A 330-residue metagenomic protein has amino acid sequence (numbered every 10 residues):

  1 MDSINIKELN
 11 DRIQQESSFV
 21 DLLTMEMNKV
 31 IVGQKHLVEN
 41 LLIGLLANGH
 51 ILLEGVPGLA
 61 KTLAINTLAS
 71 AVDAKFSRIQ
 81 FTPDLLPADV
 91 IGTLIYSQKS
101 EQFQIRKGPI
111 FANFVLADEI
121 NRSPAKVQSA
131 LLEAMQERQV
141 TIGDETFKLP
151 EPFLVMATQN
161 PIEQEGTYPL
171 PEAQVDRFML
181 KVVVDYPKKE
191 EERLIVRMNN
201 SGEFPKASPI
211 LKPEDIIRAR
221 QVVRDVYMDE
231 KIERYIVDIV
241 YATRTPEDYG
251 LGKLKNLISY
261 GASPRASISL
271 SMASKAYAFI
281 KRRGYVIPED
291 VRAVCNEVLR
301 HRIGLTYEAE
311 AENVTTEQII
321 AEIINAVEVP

Functional and structural regions predicted by a protein language model:
M1-Q14, P246-P330: C-terminal engagement/docking regions of AAA+ P-loop ATPases
R12-S17, V30, T167, K181-K253 (+4 more regions): Conserved C-terminal "switch" segment of AAA+ ATPases
I13-L59: Pre-Walker A (pre-P-loop) alpha-helix and adjacent loop at the N terminus of AAA/AAA+ ATPase modules, a conserved
N40-I43, Y96-L116: Conserved alpha-helical scaffold flanking the Walker A/P-loop in AAA+ ATPase domains
L45-T82: Walker A/P-loop
V56, V90, T158: P-loop (Walker A) phosphate-binding loop of NTP-binding proteins
A88, P109-Q136, P150, E165-Q174 (+1 more regions): Conserved AAA+/SF3 P-loop NTPase catalytic/coupling segment centered on the Walker-B
Q104-N113, I142-Q159, L170-M179: AAA+/SF3 P-loop NTPase mechanochemical coupling elements
